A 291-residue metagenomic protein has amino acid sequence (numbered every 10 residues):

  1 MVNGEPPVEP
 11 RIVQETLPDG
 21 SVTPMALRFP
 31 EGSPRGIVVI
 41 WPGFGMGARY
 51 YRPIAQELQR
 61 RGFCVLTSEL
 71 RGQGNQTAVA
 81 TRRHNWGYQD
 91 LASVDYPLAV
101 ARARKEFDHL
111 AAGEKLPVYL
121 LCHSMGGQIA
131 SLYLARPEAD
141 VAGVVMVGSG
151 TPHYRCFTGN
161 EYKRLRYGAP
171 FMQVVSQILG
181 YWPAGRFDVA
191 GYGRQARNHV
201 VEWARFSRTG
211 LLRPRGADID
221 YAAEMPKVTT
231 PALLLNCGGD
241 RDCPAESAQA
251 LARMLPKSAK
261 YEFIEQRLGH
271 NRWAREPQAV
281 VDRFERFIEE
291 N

Functional and structural regions predicted by a protein language model:
M1-P30: N-terminal cap/lid segment of alpha/beta-hydrolase-fold proteins
P42-M46: Active-site glycine-rich loops that stabilize anionic/oxyanionic intermediates across multiple enzyme folds
A48-T81: Conserved alpha/beta-hydrolase
N85-E106: Alpha/beta-hydrolase active-site loop
L121-L211: Alpha/beta-hydrolase-fold enzymes
V228, L234-N236: Short beta-strand/loop motif that positions the catalytic acidic residue of the alpha/beta-hydrolase fold
T230, P244-M254: Short alpha-helix in the alpha/beta-hydrolase fold that links the catalytic acid
K260-N291: Catalytic active-site module of serine/aspartate enzymes centered on a nucleophile-bearing elbow/loop
